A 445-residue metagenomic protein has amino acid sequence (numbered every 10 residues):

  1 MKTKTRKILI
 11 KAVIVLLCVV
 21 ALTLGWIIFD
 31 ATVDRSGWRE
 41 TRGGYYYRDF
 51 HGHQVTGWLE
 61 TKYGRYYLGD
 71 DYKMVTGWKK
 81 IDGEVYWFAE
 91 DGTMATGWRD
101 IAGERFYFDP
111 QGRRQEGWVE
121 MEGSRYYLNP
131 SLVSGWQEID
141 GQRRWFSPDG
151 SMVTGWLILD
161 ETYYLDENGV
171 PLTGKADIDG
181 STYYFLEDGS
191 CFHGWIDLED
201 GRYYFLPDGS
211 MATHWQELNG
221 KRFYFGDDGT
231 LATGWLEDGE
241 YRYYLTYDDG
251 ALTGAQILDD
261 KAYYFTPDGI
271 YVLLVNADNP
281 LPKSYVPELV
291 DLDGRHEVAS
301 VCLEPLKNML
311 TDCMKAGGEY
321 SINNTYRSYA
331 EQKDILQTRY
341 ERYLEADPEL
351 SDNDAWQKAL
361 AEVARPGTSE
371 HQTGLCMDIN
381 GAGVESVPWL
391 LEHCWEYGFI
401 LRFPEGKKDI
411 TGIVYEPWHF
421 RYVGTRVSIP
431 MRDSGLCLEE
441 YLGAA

Functional and structural regions predicted by a protein language model:
K2-Y271, E392: Extracellular adhesion/carbohydrate-binding repeat motifs centered on closely spaced tryptophans
I257-A445: Extracytoplasmic cell-surface/polysaccharide-interacting catalytic and binding patches
